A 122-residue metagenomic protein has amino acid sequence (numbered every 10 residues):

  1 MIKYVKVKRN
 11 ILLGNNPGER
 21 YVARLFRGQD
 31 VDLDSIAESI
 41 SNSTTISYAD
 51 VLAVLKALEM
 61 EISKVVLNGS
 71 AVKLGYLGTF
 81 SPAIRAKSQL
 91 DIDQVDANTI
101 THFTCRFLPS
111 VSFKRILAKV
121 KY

Functional and structural regions predicted by a protein language model:
M1-A53, A57-Y122: Strongly charged
